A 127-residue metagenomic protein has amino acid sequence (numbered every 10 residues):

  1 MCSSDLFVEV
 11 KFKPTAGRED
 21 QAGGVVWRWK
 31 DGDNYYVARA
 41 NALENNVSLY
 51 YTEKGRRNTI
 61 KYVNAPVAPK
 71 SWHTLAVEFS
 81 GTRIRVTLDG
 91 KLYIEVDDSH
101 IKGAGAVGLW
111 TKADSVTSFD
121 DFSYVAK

Functional and structural regions predicted by a protein language model:
S4-E53, K112: Secretory/extracellular carbohydrate-interaction modules and structurally similar beta-sandwich "look-alikes"
S4-V8, G17, N64-S71, I101: Extracellular/lumenal carbohydrate-interaction signature centered on repeated Trp-anchored short motifs
V8-V10, K70-L88: Short tryptophan-centered beta-strand motifs in secreted/extracellular beta-sheet-rich domains of glycan-recognition
N34-Y35, R56-Y62, K91-V96: Surface-exposed loop/edge segments in extracytoplasmic proteins
E53-T74: Short, aromatic/His-centered strand-loop micro-motif at the edge of beta-sheets
N64, T82-G108, K112: Short, solvent-exposed beta-strand-to-loop segments that form ligand-recognition rims of beta-rich domains
V77, D120-Y124: Extracellular beta-strand elements of beta-rich domains used for carbohydrate recognition/degradation or cell-matrix
T111-D121: Extracellular carbohydrate recognition
